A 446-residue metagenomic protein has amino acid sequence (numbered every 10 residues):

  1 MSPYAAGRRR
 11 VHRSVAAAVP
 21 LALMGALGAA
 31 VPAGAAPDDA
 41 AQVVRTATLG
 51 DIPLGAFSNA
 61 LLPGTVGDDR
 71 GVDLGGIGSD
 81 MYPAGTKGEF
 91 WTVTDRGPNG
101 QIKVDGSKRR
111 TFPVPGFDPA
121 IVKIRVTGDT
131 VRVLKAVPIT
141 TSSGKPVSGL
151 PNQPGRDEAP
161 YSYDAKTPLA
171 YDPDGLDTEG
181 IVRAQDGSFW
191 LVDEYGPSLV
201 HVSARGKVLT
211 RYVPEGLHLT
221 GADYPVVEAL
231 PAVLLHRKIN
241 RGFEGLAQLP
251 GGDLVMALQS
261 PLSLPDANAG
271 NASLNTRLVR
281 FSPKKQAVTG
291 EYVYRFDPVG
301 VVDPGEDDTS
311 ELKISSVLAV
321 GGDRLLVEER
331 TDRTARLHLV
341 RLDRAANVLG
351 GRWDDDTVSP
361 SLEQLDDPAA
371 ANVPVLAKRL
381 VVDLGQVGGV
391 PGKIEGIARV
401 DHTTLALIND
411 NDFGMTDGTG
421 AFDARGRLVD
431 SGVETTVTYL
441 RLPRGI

Functional and structural regions predicted by a protein language model:
M1, V11, L23-M24, M81 (+2 more regions): Detector for methionine-enriched segments
S2-A36: Secretory targeting and sorting signals
A35-I446: Sequence/structural signature of beta-propeller domains
